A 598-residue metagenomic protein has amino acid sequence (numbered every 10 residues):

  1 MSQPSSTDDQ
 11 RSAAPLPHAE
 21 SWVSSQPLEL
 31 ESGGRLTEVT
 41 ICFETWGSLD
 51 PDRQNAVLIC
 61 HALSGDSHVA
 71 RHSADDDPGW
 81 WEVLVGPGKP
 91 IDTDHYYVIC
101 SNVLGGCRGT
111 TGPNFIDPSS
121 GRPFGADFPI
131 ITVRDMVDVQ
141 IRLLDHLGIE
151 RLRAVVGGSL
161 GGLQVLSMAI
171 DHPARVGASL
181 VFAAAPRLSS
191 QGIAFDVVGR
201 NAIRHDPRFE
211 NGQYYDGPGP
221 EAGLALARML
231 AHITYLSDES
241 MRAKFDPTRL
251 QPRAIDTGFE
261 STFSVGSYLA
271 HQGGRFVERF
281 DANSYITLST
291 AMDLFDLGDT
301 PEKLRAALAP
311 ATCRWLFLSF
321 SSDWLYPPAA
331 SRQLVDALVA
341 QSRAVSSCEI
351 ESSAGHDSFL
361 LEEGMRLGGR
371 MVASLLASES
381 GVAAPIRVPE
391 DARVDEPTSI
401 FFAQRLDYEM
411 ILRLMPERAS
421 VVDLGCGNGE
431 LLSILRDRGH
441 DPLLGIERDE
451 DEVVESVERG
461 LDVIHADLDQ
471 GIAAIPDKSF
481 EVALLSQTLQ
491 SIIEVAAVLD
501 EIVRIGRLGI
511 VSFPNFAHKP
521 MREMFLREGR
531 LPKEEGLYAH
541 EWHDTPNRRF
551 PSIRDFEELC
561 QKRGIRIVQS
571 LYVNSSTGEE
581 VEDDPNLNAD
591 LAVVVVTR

Functional and structural regions predicted by a protein language model:
E44, L49-D117: N-terminal cap/lid subdomain of alpha/beta-hydrolase-fold enzymes
R134-L152: Conserved acidic catalytic loop of the alpha/beta-hydrolase fold
V181-R275: Alpha/beta-hydrolase-fold enzymes
F317-S319: Short beta-strand/loop motif that positions the catalytic acidic residue of the alpha/beta-hydrolase fold
C348-V388: Catalytic active-site module of serine/aspartate enzymes centered on a nucleophile-bearing elbow/loop
F402-R418: Conserved alpha-helix/loop element of class I SAM-dependent methyltransferases that forms part of the SAM/SAH-binding
E430, I434-G471: Class I SAM-dependent methyltransferase SAM/SAH-binding core
A497-E501, L508-R598: S-adenosyl-L-methionine-dependent methyltransferase catalytic module, highlighting the catalytic core
